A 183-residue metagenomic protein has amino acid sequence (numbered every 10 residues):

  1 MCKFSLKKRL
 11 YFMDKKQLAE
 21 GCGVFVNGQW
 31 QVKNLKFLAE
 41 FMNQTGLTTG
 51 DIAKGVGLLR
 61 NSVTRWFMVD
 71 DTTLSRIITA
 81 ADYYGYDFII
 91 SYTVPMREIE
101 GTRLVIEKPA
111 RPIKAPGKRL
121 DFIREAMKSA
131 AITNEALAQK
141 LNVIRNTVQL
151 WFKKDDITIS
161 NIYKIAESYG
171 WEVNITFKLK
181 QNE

Functional and structural regions predicted by a protein language model:
C2, R9, L104, S129-A130 (+4 more regions): Long, contiguous binding/interaction regions
C2-T45, G101-A130: A short, Lys/Arg-rich alpha-helix, primarily the initiator
Q44, G55, K140: Residues within the alpha-helical elements of helix-turn-helix
D51-A53, A136-A138: Short alpha-helical "recognition helix" segments of helix-turn-helix
G57-T72, N142-I157: Recognition helix of helix-turn-helix/homeodomain-like DNA-binding domains that insert into the DNA major groove
S75-I90, S160-I175: DNA major-groove recognition helix of helix-turn-helix/homeodomain DNA-binding modules
S91-G101, T176-E183: Short amphipathic recognition helices of helix-turn-helix/homeodomain-type DNA-binding modules
